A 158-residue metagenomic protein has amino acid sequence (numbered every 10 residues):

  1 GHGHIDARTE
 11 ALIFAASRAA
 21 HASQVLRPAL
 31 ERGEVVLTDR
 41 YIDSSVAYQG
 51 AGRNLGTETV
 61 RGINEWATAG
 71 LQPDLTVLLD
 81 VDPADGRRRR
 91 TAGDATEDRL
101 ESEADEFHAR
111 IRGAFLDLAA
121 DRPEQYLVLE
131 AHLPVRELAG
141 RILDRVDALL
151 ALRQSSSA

Functional and structural regions predicted by a protein language model:
G1-T68: ATP-dependent small-molecule kinase phosphotransfer cores that center on conserved nucleotide phosphate-binding segments
A7-T9, Q72, R122: Short, solvent-exposed coil/turn segments
S17, Y41, V81-D82, E130-P134: Short beta->alpha linker loops
G33-E34, P73, P123-Y126: A generic structural signal for alpha->beta connector loops
L37, L75-V77, L127-L129: Hydrophobic/aromatic beta-strand patches that form the interior of the parallel beta-sheet core in alpha/beta enzyme
S44-G113: A glycine- and Lys/Arg-enriched "phosphate-lid" helix/loop adjacent to the NTP-binding pocket of small-molecule kinases
A84-A158: NTP-dependent small-molecule kinase module
